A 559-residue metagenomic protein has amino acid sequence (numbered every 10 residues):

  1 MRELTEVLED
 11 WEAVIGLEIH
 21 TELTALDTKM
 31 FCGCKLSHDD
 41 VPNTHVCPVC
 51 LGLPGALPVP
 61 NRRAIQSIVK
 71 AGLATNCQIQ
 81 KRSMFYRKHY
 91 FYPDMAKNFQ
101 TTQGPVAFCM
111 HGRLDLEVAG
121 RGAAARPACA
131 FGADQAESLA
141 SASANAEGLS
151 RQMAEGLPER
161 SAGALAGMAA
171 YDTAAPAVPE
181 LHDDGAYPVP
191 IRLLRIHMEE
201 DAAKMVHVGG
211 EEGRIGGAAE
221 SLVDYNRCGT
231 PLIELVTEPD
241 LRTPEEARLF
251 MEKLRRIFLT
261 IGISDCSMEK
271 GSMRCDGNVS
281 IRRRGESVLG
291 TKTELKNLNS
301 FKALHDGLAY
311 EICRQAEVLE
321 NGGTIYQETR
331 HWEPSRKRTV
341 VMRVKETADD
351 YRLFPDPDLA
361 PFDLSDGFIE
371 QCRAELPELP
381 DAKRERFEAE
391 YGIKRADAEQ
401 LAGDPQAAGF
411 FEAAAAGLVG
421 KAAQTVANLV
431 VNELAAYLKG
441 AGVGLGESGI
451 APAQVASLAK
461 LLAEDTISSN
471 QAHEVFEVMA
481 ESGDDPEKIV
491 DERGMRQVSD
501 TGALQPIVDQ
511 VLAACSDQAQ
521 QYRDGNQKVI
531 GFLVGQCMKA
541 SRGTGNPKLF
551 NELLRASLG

Functional and structural regions predicted by a protein language model:
M1-Q135, M153, G167-E378, A389 (+2 more regions): Basic, nucleic-acid-interacting segments
E9, A416-V426, T466-I467, D524-Q527: Structural motif
E18, E311, A414, L429 (+7 more regions): Amphipathic alpha-helical segments in well-ordered regions
S138, R160, L181: Cationic, low-complexity basic patches in intrinsically disordered or flexible, solvent-exposed regions
L139, L149-S150, L157, A170: Intrinsically disordered, low-complexity proline-rich tandem-repeat tracts
G271-R283, R352, E388-A413, A423-A441 (+3 more regions): Core structural elements
L445-A456, K460, S469-K539: Strongly charged, low-complexity linkers/loops
Q527-G559: Short, amphipathic C-terminal "tail helix"
